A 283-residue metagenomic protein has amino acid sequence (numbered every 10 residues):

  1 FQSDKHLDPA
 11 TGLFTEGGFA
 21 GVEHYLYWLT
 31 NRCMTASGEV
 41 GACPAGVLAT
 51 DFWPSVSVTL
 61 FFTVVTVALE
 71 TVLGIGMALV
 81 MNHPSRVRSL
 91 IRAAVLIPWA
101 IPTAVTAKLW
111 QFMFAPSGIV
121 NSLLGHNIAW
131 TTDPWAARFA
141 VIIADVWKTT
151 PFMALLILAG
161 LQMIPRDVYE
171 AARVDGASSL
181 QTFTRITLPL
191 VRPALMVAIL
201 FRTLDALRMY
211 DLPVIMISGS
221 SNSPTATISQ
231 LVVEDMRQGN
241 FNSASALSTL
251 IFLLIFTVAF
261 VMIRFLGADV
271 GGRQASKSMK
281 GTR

Functional and structural regions predicted by a protein language model:
F1-R283: A structural signal for multi-pass alpha-helical bundles of membrane permease subunits that mediate small-molecule
